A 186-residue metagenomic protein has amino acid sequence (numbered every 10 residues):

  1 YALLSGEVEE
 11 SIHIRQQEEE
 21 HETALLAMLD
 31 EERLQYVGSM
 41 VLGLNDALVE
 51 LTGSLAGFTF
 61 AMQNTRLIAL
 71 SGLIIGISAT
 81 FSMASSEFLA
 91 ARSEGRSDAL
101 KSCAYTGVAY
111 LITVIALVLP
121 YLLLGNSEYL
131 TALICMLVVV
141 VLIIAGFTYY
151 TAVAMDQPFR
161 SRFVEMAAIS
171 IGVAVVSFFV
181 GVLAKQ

Functional and structural regions predicted by a protein language model:
Y1-G38, R66, I115-A116, N126: Non-heme di-metal
L26-D30, G38-G43, L48-Q63, S86-L89 (+2 more regions): Generic transmembrane alpha-helix signature in multi-pass membrane proteins, especially transporters/channels
L55-S71, V118-A132, F179-Q186: Helix-coil boundary and interhelical linker segments in multi-pass alpha-helical membrane proteins
G72-S78, L130-L142: Structural signature of hydrophobic alpha-helical transmembrane segments
S78-S82, T113, L117, I143 (+3 more regions): Alpha-helical transmembrane segments of multipass membrane proteins
R92-L137: Amphipathic alpha-helical interface segments
S102-V114, E165-F178: Small-residue-rich segments of transmembrane alpha-helices in multi-pass membrane proteins, especially helix faces
V141-D156: Transmembrane alpha-helical segments of integral membrane proteins
